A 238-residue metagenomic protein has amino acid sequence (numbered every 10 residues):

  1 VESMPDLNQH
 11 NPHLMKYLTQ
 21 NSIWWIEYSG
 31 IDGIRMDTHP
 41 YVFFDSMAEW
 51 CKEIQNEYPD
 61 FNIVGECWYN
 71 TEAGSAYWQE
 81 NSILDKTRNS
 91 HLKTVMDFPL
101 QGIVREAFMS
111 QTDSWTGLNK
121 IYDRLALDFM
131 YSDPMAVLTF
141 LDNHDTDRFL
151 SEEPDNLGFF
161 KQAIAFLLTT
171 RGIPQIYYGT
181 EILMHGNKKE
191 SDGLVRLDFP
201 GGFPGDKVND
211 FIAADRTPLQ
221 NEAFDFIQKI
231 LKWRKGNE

Functional and structural regions predicted by a protein language model:
V1-T19: Chitinase-like catalytic core of GlcNAc-active glycosidases
N21-I23, E27, D32-S132, V137 (+3 more regions): Active-site-proximal helices and loops of the catalytic beta/alpha 8
G65, G172-T180, E238: Acidic/polar loop patches that form or flank catalytic/metal-binding clefts of enzymes that bind anionic ligands
L150-P154: Short, solvent-exposed helix-loop connector elements
F160: Conserved interdomain hinge at the start of the Helicase C-terminal
T169: Conserved active-site segments centered on acidic
